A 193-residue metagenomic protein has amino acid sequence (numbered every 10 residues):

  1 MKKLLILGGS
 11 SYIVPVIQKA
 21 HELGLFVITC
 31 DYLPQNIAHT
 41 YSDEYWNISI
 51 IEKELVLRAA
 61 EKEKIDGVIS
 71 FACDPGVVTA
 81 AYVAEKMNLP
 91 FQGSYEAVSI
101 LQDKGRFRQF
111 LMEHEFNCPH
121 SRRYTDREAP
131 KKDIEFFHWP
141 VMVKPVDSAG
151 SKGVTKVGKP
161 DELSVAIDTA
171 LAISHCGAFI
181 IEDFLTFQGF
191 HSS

Functional and structural regions predicted by a protein language model:
M1-A97, E128: ATP-binding N-terminal substructure of ATP-dependent carboxylate-amine bond-forming enzymes
L5-I6, G67-S70, P119-S121, K156 (+1 more regions): Short catalytic-loop micro-motif centered on adjacent basic/acidic residues
P34, D147-A149, L185-G189: Glycine-rich beta-alpha junction loops
L55, V78, S151-K152, F190: Glycine/Thr-rich phosphate-binding loops of Rossmann-like dinucleotide-binding domains
A59, E63, K132-D133, A166-T169: CheY-like receiver
E85-G153, P160: A conserved helix-loop-beta module that forms one wall/lid of the active-site cleft in ATP-utilizing catalytic domains
P160, V165-S193: Phosphate-binding site of ATP-dependent enzymes
